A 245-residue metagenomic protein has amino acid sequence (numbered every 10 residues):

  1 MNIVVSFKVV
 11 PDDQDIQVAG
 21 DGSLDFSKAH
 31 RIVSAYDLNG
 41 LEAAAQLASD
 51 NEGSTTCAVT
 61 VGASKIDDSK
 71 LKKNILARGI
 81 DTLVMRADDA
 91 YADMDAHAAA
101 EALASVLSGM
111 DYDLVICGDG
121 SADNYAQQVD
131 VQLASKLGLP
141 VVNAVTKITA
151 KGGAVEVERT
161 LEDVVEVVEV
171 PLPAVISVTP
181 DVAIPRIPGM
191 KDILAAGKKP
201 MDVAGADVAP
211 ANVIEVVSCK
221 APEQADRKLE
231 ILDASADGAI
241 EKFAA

Functional and structural regions predicted by a protein language model:
M1-A245: N-terminal glycine-rich FAD/FM-binding segment characteristic of electron-transfer flavoproteins
